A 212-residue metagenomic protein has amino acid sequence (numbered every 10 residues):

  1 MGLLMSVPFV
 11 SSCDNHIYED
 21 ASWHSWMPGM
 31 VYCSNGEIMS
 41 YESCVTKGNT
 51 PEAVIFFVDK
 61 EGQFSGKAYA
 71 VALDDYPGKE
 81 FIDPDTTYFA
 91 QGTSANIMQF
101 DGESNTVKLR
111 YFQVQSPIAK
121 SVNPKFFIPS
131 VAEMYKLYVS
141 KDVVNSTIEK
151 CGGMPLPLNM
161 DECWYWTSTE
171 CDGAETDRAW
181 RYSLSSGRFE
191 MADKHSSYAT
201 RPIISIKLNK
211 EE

Functional and structural regions predicted by a protein language model:
M1-V7: Sec-dependent N-terminal signal peptides
P8-S12: C-terminal motif of bacterial Sec signal peptides marking the signal peptidase cleavage site
C13-N123, K194-E212: Short, compositionally biased
T106-F127, V131-L184: An exposed tryptophan-centered "aromatic clamp" motif
S186-D193: Carbohydrate-recognition loop of C-type lectin domains
